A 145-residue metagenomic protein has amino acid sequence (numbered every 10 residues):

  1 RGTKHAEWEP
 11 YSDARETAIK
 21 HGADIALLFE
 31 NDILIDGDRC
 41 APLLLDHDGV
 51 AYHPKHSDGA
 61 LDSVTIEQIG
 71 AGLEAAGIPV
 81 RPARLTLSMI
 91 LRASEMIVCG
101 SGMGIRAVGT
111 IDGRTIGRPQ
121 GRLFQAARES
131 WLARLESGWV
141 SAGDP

Functional and structural regions predicted by a protein language model:
R1-P145: Helix-start/capping segments and mature chain N-termini
